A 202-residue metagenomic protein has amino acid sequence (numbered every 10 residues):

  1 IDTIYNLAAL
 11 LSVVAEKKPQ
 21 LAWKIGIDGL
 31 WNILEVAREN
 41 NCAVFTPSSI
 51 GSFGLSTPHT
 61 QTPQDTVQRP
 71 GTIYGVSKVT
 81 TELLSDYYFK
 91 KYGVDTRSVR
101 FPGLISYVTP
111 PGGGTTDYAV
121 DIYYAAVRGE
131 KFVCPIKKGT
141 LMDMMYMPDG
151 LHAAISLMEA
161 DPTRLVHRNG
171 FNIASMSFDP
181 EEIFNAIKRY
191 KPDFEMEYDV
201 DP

Functional and structural regions predicted by a protein language model:
I1-I25, V36: NAD(P)H-binding glycine-rich loop region in Rossmannoid oxidoreductase-like domains and their noncatalytic homologs
N6, W31-I73: Conserved Rossmann-fold NAD(P)-dependent oxidoreductase catalytic core, especially the SDR/UDP-sugar
V13-L21, L55-T60, P110-P111: Conserved catalytic-core motifs of eukaryotic protein kinase domains, centered on the activation segment
G26, Y74, K78: Active-site YXXXK catalytic motif of short-chain dehydrogenase/reductase
L30-W31, V79-D86, K90, A119-V120 (+1 more regions): Conserved active-site helix of classical SDR/Rossmann-fold NAD(P)-dependent CH-OH oxidoreductases
G71, P102-T116, I136-P148: Glycine-rich "substrate-gating" loop/helix at the edge of Rossmann-like oxidoreductase active sites
L83-V108: Conserved beta-loop-beta element that borders a ligand/cofactor-binding pocket
E130, P135-K137, M142-P202: C-terminal substrate-binding subdomain of Rossmann-fold SDR/epimerase-dehydratase oxidoreductases
